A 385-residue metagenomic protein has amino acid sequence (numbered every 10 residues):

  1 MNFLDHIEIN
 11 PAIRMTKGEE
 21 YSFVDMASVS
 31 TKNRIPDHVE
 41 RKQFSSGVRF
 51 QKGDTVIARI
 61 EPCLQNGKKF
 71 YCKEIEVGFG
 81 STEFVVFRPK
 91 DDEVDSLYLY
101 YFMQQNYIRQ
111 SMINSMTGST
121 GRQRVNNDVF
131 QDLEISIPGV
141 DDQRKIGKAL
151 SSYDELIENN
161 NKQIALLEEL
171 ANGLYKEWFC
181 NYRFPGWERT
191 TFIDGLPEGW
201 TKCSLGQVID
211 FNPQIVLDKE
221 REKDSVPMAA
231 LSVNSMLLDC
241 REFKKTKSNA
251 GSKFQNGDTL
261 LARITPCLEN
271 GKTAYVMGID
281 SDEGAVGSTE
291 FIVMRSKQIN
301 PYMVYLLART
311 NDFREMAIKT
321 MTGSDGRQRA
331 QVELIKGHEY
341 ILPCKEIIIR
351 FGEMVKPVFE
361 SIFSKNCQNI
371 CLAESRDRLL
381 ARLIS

Functional and structural regions predicted by a protein language model:
M1-M15, V29, S136-N181, P185-V216 (+1 more regions): Non-catalytic DNA-recognition/assembly elements of restriction-modification systems
L4-A58, Q65, G206-A262, E269 (+2 more regions): Sequence-specific dsDNA recognition surfaces
G47-V48, K52-Q105, S252, N256-F313 (+1 more regions): A short beta-sheet element
G78-E83, T117-G147, E283-T289, T322-I349: A short glycine-rich beta-alpha junction/loop motif
G271, Y302, L306, E315 (+3 more regions): Feature representing long, continuous alpha-helical segments
